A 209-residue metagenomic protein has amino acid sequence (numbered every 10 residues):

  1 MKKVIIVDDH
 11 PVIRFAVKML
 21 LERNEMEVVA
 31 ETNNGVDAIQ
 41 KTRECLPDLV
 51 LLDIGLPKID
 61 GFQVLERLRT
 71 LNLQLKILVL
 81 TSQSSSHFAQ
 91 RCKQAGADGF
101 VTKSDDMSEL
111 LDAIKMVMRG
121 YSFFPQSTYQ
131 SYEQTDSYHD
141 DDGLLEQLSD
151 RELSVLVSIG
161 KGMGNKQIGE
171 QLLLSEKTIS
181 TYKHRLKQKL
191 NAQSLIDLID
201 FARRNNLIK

Functional and structural regions predicted by a protein language model:
P11-A30: Two-component/phosphorelay signaling modules centered on CheY-like receiver
E25-N33, K41, A192: Short hydrophobic/Thr-rich beta-strand motif most characteristic of the beta2 strand and flanking loop of CheY-like
N34-D37, D60-Q63: Acidic catalytic/metal-coordinating carboxylates
D53, T81: Active-site residues of response regulator receiver
F62-Q74: Short amphipathic alpha-helix used as the core "switch/output" element in two-component signaling
H87-K93, A97-D150, S154, I196 (+1 more regions): Short, flexible helix-to-coil linker/hinge segments that flank and couple to helix-turn-helix
D141-E176: Helix-turn-helix DNA-binding segment
K187-K209: Basic, Lys/Arg-enriched C-terminal extension of HTH/homeodomain DNA-binding domains
